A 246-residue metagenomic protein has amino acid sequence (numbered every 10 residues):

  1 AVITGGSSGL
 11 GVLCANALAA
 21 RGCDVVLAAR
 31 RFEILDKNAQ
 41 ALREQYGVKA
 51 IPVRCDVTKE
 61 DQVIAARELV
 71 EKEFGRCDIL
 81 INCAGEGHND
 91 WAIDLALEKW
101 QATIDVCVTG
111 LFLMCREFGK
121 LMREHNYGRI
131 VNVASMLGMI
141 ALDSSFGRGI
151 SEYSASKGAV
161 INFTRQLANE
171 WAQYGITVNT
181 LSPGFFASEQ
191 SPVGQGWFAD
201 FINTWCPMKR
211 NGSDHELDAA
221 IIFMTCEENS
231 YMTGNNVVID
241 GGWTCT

Functional and structural regions predicted by a protein language model:
S7-S8: Conserved glycine-rich cofactor-binding loop
W91-A92, A96-I104, S191, I202: Substrate-binding pocket helix/loop in short-chain dehydrogenase/reductase
C115, S156, T164: Active-site helix of classical SDR
K120, R165, N169-E170, S230: Alpha-helical segment proximal to the catalytic Tyr-Lys
S135: Residue(s) in the substrate-gating loop at a strand-loop-helix junction that position the organic substrate next
I140, I222, T233-T246: Short C-terminal tail/terminal secondary-structure segment of NAD(P)H-dependent dehydrogenase/reductase domains
A172, T177, M232-G234: Short, small/polar-rich loop/turn modules that mediate ligand/substrate recognition or access, typified
